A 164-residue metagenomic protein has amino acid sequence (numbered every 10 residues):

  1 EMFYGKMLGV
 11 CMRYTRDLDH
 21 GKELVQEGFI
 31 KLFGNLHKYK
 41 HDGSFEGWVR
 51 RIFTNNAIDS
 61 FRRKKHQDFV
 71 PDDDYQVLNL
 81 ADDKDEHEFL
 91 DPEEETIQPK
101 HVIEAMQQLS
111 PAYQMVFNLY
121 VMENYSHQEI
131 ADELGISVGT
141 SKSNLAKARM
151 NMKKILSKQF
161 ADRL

Functional and structural regions predicted by a protein language model:
E1-L18, N35, M106, I155-K158: Amphipathic, Lys/Arg- and hydrophobic-enriched alpha-helical face
L8-E27, V138, F160-L164: Short, charged helix-capping/linker segments at alpha-helix termini
G9, E23-I30, G43-N55: Structural recognition of an alpha-helix C-terminal capping motif at a helix-to-coil junction
R13, E27-S44, K64: Sigma70-family region 2
H37-H41, R51-D72, K147: Arg/Lys-rich amphipathic alpha helix in sigma70-family domain 2
R62-K65, L109, Q114, A146-L164: Short, Lys/Arg-enriched C-terminal cap helix and immediately downstream tail that follows
Q67-E95, S126: Internal acidic/polar
V116-Y120: A short pre-motif secondary-structure segment
